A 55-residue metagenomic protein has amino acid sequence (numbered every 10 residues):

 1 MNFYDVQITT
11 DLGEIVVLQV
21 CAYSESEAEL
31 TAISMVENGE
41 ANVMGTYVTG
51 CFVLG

Functional and structural regions predicted by a protein language model:
M1-V16: Short aromatic-glycine-(Arg/Gly/Cys) micro-motifs in beta-strand/loop hairpins
M1-Y4, S34-N38: Ampipathic, surface-exposed secondary-structure segments
Y4, L18-Q19, A41-M44: Intrinsically disordered, low-complexity Ser/Thr- and Pro-rich stretches
Y4-D5, S24, V48, V53: Compositionally biased, intrinsically disordered low-complexity regions enriched in proline and serine
E14-E25: A short, exposed loop/beta-hairpin motif centered on an aromatic-Gly-Thr core
M35-G55: Short, mixed-charge low-complexity intrinsically disordered segments
